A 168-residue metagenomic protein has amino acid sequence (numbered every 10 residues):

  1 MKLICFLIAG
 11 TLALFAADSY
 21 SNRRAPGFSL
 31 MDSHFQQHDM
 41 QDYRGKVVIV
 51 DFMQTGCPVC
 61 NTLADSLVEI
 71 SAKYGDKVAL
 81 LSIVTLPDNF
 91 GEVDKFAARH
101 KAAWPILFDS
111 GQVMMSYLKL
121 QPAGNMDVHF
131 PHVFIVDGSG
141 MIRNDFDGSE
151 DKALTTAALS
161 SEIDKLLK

Functional and structural regions predicted by a protein language model:
L3-A13: Sec-dependent N-terminal signal peptides
F15-M40: N-terminal "domain-start" segment that seeds a small globular fold
M40-P58: Short active-site neighborhood of thiol/selenol oxidoreductases, capturing the structured segment around
I49-V50, L80, V133: Hydrophobic beta-strand anchors of alpha/beta hydrolase catalytic cores
N61-A102, V113-Y117: Structural microenvironment flanking redox-active thiols in thiol-disulfide oxidoreductases
S82-L86, F108, F146: Residue-level recognition of beta-strand->loop/alpha-helix junctions
H100-A102, G111-S160: Thiol/disulfide oxidoreductase modules built on the thioredoxin-like
